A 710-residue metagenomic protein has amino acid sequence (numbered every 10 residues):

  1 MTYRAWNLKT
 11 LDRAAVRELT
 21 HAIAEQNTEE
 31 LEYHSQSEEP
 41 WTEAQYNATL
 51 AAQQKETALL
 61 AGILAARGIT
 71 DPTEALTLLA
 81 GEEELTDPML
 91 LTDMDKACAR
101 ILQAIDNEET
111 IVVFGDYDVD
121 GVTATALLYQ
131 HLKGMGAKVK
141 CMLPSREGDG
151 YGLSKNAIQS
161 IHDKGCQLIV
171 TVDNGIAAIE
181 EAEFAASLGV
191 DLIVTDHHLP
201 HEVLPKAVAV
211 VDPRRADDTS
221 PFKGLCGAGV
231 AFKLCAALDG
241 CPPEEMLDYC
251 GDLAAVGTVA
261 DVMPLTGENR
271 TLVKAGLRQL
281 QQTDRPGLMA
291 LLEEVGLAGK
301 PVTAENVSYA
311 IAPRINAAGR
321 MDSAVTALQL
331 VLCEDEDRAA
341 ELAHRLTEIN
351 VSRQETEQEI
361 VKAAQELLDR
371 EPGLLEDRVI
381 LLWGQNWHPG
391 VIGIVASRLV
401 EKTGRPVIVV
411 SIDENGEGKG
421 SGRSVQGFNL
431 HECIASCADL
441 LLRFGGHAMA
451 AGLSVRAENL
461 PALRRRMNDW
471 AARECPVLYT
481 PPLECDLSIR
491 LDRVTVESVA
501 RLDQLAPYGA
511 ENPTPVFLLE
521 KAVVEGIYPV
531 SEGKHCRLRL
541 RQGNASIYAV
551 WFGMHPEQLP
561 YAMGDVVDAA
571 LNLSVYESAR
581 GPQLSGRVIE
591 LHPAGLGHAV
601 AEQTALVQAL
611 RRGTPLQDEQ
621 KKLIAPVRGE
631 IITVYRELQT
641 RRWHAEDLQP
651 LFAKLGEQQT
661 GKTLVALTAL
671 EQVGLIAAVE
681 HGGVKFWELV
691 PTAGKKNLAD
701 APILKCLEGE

Functional and structural regions predicted by a protein language model:
M1-A48, A52-E56, A66, T70-A80 (+5 more regions): Terminal, basic amphipathic appendages of nucleotide-handling enzymes
T2-Y3, L8, R13, L19-I23 (+5 more regions): Hydrophobic helix-and-loop "lid/oligomerization" segment in the mid-to-C-terminal part of catalytic domains
G121, R146-Y151, L199-H201, D218 (+1 more regions): Short, small-residue-enriched loops and turns at beta-alpha junctions that line or gate enzyme active sites
L127, P205-V259, E630: Short alpha-helices
K133, K138, R270-P313, A317-Q365 (+3 more regions): Acidic, two-metal ion nucleic-acid-processing modules in DNA metabolism proteins
I158, A182-E183, L667: Short amphipathic alpha-helical segments and helix-helix/interface helices
V172-L225: Histidine/acidic-residue-rich, glycine-tolerant segments that coordinate divalent metal ions
